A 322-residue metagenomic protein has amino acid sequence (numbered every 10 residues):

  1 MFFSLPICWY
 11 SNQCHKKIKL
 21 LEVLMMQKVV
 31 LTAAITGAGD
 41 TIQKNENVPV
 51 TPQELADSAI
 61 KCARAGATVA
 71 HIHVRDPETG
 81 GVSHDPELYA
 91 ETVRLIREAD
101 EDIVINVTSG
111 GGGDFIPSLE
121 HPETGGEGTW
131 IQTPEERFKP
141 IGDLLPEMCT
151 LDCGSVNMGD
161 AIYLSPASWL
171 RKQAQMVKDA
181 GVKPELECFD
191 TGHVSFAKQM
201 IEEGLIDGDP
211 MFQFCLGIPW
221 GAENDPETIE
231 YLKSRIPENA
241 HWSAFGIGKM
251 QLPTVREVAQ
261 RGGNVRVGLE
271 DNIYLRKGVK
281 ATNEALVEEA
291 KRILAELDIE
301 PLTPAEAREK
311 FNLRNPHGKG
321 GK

Functional and structural regions predicted by a protein language model:
P6-M25: Short, Lys/Arg-enriched N-terminal segments with co-localized hydrophobic residues within the first ~10-30 amino acids
M25-N47, G112-L119, T150-N157: N-terminal small/glycine-rich loop or linker at the start of catalytic domains across soluble metabolic enzymes
L55, C62, H73, C149 (+3 more regions): Conserved, mostly hydrophobic/aromatic
V69-Y89, M158, C215-L216, I273-K277: Glycine-rich, proline-tolerant flexible connector loops at the mouths of alpha/beta enzymes
G81-V107, Q173-V177, L232-E238, E289-L294: Alpha-helix-loop-beta-strand connector modules within alpha/beta enzyme cores
Y89-Y163: Active-site beta->alpha loop and helix N-cap motifs at the rims of alpha/beta catalytic domains
M148-L269, K280-A281: Catalytic alpha/beta core domains of metabolic enzymes, predominantly
K277-A295: C-terminal helical cap(s) of enzyme catalytic domains, especially alpha/beta-barrels
